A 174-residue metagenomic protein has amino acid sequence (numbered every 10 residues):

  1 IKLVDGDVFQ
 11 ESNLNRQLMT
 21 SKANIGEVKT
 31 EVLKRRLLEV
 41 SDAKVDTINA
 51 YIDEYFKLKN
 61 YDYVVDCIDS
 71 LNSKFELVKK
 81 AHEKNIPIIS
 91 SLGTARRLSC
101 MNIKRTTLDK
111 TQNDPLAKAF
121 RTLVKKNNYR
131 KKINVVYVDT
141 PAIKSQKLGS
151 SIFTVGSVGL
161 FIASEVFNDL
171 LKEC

Functional and structural regions predicted by a protein language model:
I1-C174: Adenine nucleotide-associated cytosolic modules
